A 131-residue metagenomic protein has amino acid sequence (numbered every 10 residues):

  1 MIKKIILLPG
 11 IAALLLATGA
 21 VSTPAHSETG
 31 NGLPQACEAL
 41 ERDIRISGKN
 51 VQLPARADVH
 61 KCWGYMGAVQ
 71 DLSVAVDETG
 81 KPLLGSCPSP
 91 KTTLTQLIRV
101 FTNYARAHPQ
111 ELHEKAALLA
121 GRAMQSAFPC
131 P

Functional and structural regions predicted by a protein language model:
M1-I11: Bacterial N-terminal signal peptides that target proteins for export
I5, P90-K91, A116: Solvent-exposed, flexible loop/coil residues
L15-P24: C-terminal segment of classical bacterial N-terminal signal peptides
H26-E28: Boundary of Sec targeting at the N-terminus
G30-L97: Short N-proximal segments of mature Sec-exported proteins
T95-P131: Short, compact, well-ordered microdomains
